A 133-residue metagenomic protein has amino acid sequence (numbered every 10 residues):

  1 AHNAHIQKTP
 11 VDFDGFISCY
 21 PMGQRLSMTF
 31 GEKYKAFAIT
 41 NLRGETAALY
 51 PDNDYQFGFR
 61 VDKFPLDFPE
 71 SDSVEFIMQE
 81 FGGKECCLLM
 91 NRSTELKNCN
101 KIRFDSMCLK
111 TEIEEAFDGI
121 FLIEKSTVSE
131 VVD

Functional and structural regions predicted by a protein language model:
A1: Aromatic-residue-lined binding/catalytic grooves and analogous aromatic/hydrophobic interfacial grooves in multimeric
I6-D133: C-terminal regions of proteins
